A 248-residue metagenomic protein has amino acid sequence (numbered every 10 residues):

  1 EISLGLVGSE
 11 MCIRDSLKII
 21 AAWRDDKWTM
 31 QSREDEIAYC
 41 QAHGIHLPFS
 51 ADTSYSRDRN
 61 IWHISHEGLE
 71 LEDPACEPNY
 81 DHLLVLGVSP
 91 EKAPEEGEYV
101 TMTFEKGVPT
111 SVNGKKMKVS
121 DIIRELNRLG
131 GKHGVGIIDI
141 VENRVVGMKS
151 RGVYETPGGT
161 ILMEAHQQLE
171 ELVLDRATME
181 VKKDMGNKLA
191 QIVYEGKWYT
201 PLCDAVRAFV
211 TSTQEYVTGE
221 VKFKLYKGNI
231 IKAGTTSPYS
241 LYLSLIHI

Functional and structural regions predicted by a protein language model:
E1-I13, H247-I248: Short, small-residue-biased leader/transition segments that mark boundaries at the very start of proteins
S3, T101, I137, E220-K224: Short, surface-exposed charged micro-motifs
S9-H43, S89-V108, K116, D139: Active-site adenylate/phosphate-handling loop in enzymes that bind or generate adenylated species
K27-F49, T53-R59, H63-S65: Internal gly/pro-rich beta-alpha loop/helix module that stabilizes soluble enzyme cofactors or their anionic handles
W62-E105: A conserved mid-domain beta-alpha-beta active-site/ligand-binding segment of alpha/beta enzyme cores
Y80-S89, D121-E125, K132, K149 (+2 more regions): Glycine-rich, charged/polar anion/phosphate-binding loops that engage phosphate groups from diverse ligands
P94-K106, T110, M117-M163: Glycine-rich, aromatic-lined ligand/substrate-binding cores of catalytic and carbohydrate-binding domains
G147-I246: Basic, glycine-rich polyanion-binding accessory segments appended to enzymes
